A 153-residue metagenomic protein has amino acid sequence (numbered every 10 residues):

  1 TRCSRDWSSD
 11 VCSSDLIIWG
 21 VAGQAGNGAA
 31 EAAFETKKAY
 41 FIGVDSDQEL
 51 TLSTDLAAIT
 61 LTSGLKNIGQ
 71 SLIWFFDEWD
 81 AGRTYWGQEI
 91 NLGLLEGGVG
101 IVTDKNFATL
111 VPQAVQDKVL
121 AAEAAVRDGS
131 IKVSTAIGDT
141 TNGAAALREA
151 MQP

Functional and structural regions predicted by a protein language model:
T1-C12: Single conserved hydrophobic/aromatic residue that forms the stacking wall/gate of nucleotide- or nucleobase-binding
D10-I17, A30-F41, Q48-P153: Extracytosolic ligand-binding ectodomains
G20: Short beta-strand and adjacent tight-turn residues that come in two discontinuous sequence segments and form the edges
G23-Q24, D45-D47: Short, ordered loop/turn segments at secondary-structure junctions
N27: Active-site environment of divalent metal-dependent phosphoester hydrolases
